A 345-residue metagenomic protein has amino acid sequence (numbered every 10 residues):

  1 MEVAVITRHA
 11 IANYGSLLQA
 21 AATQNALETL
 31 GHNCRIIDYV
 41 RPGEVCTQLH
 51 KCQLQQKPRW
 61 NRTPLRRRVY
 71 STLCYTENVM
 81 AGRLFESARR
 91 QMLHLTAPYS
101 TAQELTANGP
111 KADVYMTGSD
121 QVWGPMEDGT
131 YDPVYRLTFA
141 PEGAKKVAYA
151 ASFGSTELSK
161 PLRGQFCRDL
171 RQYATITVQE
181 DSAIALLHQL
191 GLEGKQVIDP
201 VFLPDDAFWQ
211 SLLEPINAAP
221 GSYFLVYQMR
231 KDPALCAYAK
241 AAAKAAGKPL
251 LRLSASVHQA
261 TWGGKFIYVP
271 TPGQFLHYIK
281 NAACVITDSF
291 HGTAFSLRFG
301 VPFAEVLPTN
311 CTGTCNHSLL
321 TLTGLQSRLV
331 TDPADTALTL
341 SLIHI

Functional and structural regions predicted by a protein language model:
M1, K111, A140-G143, W209-Y223: Nucleotide-sugar donor-binding and catalytic loop/hinge architecture of NDP-sugar-dependent glycosyltransferases
V3-Y14, L18-R168: Aromatic- and Gly/Pro-rich donor/ligand-binding loops that form nucleotide- or phosphate-bearing donor binding pockets
A148-S155, I184-L186, M229-R230, A234-T271 (+1 more regions): Catalytic donor nucleotide-activated moiety binding site of glycosyltransferases and closely related
T156-P161, F202-I216: Acidic anion/phosphate-binding donor-loop and adjacent secondary structure in glycosyltransferase catalytic cores
Y173-E180, I286: A short beta-strand/loop micro-motif in the catalytic core of glycosyltransferases that engages the nucleotide-sugar
G194-F202, D206, A255-D288: Donor nucleotide-activated moiety binding/catalytic core segment of transferases that use nucleotide-activated donors
Y278-S318: A donor-sugar binding/catalytic signature common to diverse glycosyltransferases and related nucleotide-sugar
I343-I345: Conserved small/polar residues in nucleotide/adenosyl-binding loops
